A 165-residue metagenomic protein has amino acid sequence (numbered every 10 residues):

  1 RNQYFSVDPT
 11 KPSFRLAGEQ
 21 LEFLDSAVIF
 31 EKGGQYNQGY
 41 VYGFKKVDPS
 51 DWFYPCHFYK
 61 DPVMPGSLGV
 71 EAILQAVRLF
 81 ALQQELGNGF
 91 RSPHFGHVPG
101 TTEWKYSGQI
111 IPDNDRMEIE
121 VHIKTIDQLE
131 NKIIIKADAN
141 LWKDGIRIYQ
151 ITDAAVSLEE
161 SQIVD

Functional and structural regions predicted by a protein language model:
R1-M64, Q83, G87, H94-F95 (+4 more regions): Non-catalytic linker/capping segments at the edges of enzyme domains
F58-Y59, V63-R78: C-terminal, non-catalytic macromolecule-binding modules
A72, G87-N88: Bulky hydrophobic/aromatic packing residues
A72-V77, Q150-V156: Short C-terminal domain-edge/linker segments immediately following a structured domain
V98-E103: Short, structured beta-strand/loop micro-motifs enriched in basic residues and often containing a Trp
M117-I123: Short tryptophan-centered beta-strand motifs in secreted/extracellular beta-sheet-rich domains of glycan-recognition
